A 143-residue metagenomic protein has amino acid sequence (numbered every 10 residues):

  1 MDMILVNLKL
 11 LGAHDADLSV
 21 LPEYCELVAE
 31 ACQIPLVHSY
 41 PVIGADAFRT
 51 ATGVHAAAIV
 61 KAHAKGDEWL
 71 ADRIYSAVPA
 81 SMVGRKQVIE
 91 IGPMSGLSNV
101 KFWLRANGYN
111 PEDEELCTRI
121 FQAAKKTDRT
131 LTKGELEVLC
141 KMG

Functional and structural regions predicted by a protein language model:
M1-L21: C-terminal helical cap(s) of enzyme catalytic domains, especially alpha/beta-barrels
H14-G143: A mid-to-C-terminal "edge-of-domain" accessory segment
